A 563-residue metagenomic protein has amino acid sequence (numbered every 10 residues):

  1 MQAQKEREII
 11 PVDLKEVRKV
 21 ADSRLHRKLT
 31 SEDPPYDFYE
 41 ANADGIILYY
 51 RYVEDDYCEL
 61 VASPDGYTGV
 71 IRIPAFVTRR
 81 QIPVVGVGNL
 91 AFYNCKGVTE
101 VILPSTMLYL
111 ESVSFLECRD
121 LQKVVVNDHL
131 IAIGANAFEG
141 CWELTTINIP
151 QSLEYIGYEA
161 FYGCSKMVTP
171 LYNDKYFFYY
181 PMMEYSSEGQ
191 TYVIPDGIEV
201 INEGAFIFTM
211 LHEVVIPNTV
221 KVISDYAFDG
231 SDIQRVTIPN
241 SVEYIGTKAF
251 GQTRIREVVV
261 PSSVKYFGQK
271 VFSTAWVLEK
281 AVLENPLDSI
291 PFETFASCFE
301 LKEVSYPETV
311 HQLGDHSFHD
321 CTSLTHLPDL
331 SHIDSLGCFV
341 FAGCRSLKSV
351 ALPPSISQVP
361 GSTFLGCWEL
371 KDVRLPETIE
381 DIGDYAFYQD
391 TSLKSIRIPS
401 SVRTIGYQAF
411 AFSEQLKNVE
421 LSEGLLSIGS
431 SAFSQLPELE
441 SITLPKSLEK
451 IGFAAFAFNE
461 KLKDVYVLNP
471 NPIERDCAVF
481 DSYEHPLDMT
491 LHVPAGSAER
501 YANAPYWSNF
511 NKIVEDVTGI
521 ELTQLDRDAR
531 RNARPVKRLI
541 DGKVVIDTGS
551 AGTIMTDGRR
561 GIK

Functional and structural regions predicted by a protein language model:
K5-E16, R27, S31-P34, D488-V517: Extracellular/surface-exposed low-complexity segments
E6-R80, G86-K96, Y179-L211: N-terminal segments that cap or nucleate solenoid repeat domains
D37-A43, L171, R538-I540: Short acidic-hydrophobic surface loop/beta-edge motif
V53-D56, G66-G86, K96-Y109, R119-A132 (+17 more regions): Structural signature of tandem-repeat unit edges
N89-L90, E111-S114, G134-A137, G157-A160 (+12 more regions): Consensus positions within tandem repeat domains that build extended binding/scaffold surfaces
A457, A478-E484: A structural signal for leucine-rich repeat
T518-K563: C-terminal outer-membrane/trafficking sorting elements
